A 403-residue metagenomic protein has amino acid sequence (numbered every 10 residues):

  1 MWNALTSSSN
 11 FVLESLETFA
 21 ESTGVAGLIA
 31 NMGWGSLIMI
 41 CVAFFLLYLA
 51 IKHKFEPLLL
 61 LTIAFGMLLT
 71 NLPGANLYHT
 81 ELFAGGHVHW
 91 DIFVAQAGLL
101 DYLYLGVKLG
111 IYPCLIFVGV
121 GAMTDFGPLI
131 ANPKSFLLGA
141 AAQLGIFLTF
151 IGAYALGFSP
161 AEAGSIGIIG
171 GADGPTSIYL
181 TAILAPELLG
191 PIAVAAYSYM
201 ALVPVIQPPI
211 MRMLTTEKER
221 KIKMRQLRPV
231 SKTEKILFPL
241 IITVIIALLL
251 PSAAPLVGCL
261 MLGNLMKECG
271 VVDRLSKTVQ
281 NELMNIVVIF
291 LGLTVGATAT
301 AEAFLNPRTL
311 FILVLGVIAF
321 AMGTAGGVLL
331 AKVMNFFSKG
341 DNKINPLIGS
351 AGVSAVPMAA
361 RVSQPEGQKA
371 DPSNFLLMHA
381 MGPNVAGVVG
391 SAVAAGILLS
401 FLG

Functional and structural regions predicted by a protein language model:
M1-A84: N-terminal alpha-helical transmembrane segments of multi-pass membrane transport and channel/translocase proteins
G33, L129-F150, E302-V328, A380-N384: Entry/N-cap segments of selected transmembrane alpha helices and their immediately preceding amphipathic helices
L46, Y104-I130, G263-M266, M284-N306: Hydrophobic transmembrane alpha-helices of secondary-active transporters and Na+-translocating membrane complexes
I51-L60, Y78-H79, Y102-L103, M123-L138 (+4 more regions): Interfacial helix-loop-helix linkers and transmembrane-helix boundary segments in multi-pass membrane proteins
K108-L109, F117-M123, L138-L148, G152 (+3 more regions): Alpha-helical membrane segments and immediately flanking helix-loop junctions that form or couple to the substrate/ion
E187-V205, L313-G323, P346-A351: Alpha-helical transmembrane segments
S198-V271: Membrane-embedded hairpin module used as a gating/binding unit in multi-pass transport and secretion proteins
T243-A331: Transmembrane helical segments that form the transport core of multi-pass membrane transport proteins
